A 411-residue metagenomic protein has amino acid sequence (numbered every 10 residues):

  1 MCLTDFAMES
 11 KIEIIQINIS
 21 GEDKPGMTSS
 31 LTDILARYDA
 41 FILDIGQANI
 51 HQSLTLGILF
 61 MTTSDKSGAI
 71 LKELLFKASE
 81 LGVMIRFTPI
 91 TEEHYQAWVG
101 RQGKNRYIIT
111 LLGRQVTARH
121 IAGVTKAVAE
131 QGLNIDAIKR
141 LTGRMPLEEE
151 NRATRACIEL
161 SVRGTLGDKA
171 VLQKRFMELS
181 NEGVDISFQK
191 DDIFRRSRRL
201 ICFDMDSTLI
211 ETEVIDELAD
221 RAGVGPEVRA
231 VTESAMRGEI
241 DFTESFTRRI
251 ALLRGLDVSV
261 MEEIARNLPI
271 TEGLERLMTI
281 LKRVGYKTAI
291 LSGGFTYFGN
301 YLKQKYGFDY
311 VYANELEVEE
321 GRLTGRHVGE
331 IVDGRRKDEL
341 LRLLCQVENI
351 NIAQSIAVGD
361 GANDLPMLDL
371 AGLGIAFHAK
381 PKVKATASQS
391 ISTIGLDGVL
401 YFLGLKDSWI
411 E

Functional and structural regions predicted by a protein language model:
C2-R198: A conserved regulatory-domain signal marking ACT and ACT-like small-molecule sensing domains and adjacent regulatory
E22, G26, D65, A69 (+10 more regions): Conserved active-site and cofactor/substrate-binding residues in soluble primary-metabolism enzymes
M27, H120, L209-T212, D364-M367: Short glycine/serine/threonine-rich phosphate/pyrophosphate-binding segments that cradle anionic phosphate groups
S29, D33, K72, F76 (+12 more regions): Solvent-exposed alpha-helical segments within well-ordered globular domains of core cellular machineries
H94-G103, K190-R199, T232-L256, R322: Long, charged amphipathic helices and adjacent flexible linkers at domain junctions
I193-T243: Active-site neighborhood of HAD-like aspartate-dependent phosphohydrolases
G255-E411: C-terminal cap/substrate-recognition subdomain and adjoining C-terminal extension of metal-dependent phosphatase-like
